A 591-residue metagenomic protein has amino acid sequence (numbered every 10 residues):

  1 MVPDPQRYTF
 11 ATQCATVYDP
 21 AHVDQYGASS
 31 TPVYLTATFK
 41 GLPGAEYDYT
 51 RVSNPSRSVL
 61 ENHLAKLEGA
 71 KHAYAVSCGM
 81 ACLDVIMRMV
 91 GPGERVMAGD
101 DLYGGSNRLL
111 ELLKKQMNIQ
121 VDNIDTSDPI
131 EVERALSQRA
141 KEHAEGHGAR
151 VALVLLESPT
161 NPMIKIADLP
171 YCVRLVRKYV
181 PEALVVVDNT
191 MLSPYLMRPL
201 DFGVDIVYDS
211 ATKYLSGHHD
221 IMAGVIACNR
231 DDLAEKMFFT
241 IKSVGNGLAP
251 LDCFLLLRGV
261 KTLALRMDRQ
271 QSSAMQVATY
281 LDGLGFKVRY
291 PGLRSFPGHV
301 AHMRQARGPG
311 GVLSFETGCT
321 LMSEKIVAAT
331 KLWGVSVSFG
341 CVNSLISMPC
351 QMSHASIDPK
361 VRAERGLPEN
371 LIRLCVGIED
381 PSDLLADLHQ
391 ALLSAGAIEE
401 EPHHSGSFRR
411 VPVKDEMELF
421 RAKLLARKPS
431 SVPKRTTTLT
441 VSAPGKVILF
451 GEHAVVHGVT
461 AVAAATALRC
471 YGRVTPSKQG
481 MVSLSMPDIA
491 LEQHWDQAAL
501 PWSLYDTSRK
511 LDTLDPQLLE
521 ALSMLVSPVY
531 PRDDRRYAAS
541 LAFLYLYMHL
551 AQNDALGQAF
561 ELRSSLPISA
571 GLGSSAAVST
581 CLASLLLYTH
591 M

Functional and structural regions predicted by a protein language model:
M1-Y47, E400, H404-S405, V411: N-terminal glycine-rich, Lys/His-bearing helix-loop that initiates the first secondary-structure elements of many
V2-R7, Y18, H22-Q25, H72-R289 (+2 more regions): Conserved PLP-enzyme active-site core in the AAT-like
P32-D84, R88-M89, G105-K114, E131 (+1 more regions): Conserved N-terminal alpha-helix of the aminotransferase class I/II PLP-enzyme fold
G93, D122, S137-H147, I346-K423: PLP-dependent enzyme catalytic core of the Aspartate aminotransferase-like
M237, E324-K331, D387-L392: Short amphipathic alpha-helices in soluble, non-transmembrane regions that often serve as interface/regulatory elements
R289-I372, V376, A397-G406: Conserved C-terminal alpha-helix-loop-beta "cap" of PLP-dependent enzymes that closes/shapes the active-site mouth
T320-K325, D380-A386, G480-L484: Short, conserved charged micro-motifs
P412-L572, A576, S584-M591: ATP-binding N-lobe of GHMP and related small-molecule kinases
